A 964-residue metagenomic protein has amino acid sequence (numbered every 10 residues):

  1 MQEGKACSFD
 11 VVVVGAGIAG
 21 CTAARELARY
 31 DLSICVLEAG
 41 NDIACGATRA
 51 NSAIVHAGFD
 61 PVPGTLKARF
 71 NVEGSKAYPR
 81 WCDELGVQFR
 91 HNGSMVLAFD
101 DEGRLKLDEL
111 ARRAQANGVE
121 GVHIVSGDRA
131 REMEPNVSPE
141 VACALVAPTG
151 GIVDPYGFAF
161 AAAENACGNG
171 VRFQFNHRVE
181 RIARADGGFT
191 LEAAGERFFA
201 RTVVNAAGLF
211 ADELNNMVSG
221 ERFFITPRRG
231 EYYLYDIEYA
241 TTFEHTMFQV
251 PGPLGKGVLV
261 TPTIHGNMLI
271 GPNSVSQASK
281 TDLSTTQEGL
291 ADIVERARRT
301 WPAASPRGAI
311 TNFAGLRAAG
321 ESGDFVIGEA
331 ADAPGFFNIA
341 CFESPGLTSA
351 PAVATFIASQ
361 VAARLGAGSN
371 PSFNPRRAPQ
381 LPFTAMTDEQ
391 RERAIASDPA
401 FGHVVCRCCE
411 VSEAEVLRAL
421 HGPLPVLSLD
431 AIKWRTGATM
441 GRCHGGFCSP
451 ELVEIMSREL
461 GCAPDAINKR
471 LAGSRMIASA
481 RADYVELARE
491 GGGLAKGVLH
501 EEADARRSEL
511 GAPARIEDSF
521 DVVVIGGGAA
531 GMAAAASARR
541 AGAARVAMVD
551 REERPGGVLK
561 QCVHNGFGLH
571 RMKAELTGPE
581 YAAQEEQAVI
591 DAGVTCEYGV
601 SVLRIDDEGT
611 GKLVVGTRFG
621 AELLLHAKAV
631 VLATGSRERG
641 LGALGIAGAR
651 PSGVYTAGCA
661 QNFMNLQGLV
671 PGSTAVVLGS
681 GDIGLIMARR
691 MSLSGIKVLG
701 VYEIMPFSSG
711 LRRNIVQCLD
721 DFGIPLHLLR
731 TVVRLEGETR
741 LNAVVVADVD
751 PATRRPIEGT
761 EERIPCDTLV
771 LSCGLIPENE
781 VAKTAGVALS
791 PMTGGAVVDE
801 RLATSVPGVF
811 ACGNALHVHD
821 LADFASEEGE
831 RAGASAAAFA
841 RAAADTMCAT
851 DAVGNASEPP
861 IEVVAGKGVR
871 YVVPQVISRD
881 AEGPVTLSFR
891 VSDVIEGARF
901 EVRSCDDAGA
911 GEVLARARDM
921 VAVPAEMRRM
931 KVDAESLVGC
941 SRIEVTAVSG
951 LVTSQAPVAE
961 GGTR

Functional and structural regions predicted by a protein language model:
A6, Q88-V96, H123, R131-N169 (+6 more regions): Helix-loop-beta segment of a Rossmann-like dinucleotide-binding subdomain
D10-C35, V522-R545, M687-A688: N-terminal Rossmann-like FAD-binding beta1-loop-alpha1 element of flavoenzymes
R25-E26, V55, V87-R90, A207-F337 (+5 more regions): Active-site substrate-recognition segment that forms the wall of the catalytic cavity or substrate channel
A28-R49, A541-V558, E703: Glycine-rich FAD pyrophosphate-binding loop
A53-M133, G257-V258, A621-L623: Dinucleotide-binding Rossmann-like beta1-alpha1 core, especially the glycine-rich loop that anchors the ADP
L145-R201, Y581-C596, C718-D720, L726: Helical element adjacent to the flavin cofactor pocket in flavoenzyme catalytic cores
L191-E192, F223, Q584-T617, S692-E780 (+1 more regions): A Rossmann-like FAD-binding core segment of flavoenzymes
G255, I264-H265, T281-V404, V411-L424 (+4 more regions): C-terminal catalytic lobe of FAD-dependent flavoproteins
